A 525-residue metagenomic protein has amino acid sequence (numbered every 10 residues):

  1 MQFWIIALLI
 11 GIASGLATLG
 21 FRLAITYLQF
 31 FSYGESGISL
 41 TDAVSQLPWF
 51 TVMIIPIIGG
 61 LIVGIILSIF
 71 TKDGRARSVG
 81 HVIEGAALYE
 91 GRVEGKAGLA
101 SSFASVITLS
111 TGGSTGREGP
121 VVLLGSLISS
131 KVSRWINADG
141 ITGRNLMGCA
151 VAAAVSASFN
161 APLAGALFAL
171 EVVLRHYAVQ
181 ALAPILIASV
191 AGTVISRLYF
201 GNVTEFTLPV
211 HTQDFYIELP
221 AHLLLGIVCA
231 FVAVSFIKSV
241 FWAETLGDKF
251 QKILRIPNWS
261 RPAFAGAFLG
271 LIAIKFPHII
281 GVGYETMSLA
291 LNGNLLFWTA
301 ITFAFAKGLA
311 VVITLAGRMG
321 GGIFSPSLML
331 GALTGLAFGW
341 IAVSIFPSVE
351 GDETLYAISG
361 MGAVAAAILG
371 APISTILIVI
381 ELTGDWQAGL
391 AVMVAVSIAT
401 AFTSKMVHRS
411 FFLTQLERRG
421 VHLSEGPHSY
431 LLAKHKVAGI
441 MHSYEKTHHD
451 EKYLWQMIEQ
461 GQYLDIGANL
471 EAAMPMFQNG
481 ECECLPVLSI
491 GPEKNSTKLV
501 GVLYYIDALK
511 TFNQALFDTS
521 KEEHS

Functional and structural regions predicted by a protein language model:
M1-G461, D465-L470, C482-L485, I490 (+2 more regions): Alpha-helical transmembrane segments and immediately membrane-proximal extracytoplasmic
S443, P475-Q478: Amphipathic alpha-helical regulatory segments at dimerization interfaces that relay allosteric signals between sensory
